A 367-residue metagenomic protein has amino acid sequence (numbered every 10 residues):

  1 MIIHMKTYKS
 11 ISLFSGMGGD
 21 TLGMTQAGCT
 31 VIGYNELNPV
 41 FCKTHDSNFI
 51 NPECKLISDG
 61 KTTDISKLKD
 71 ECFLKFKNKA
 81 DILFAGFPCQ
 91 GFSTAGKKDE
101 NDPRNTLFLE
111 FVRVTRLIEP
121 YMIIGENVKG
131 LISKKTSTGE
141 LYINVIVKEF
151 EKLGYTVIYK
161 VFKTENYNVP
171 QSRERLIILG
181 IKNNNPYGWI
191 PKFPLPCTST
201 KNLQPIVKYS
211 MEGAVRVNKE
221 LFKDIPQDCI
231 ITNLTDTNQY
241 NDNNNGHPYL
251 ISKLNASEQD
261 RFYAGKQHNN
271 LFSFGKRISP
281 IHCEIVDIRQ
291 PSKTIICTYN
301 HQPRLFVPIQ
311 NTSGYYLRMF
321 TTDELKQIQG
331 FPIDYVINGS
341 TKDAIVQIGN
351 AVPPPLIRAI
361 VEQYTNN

Functional and structural regions predicted by a protein language model:
I3-M122, V128-L141: Core alpha/beta nucleotide-donor-binding catalytic domains of modification enzymes
L13, Y34, G139, Y167-Q171 (+3 more regions): Aromatic-acidic/polar surface patches that form glycan- and anion
G18, P39, L109, E140-N144 (+5 more regions): A structural signal for well-ordered alpha-helical segments within the folded catalytic domains of diverse enzymes
G18, P39, P88-Q90, K129-G130 (+5 more regions): Short, solvent-exposed loop/turn segments at secondary-structure junctions
N48-F49, P191-P196, P308-T312: Short Gly/aromatic-enriched secondary-structure transition segments
L68-A80, F92-E284: Class I S-adenosyl-L-methionine
T237-N367: C-terminal target-recognition/interaction regions appended to catalytic cores
